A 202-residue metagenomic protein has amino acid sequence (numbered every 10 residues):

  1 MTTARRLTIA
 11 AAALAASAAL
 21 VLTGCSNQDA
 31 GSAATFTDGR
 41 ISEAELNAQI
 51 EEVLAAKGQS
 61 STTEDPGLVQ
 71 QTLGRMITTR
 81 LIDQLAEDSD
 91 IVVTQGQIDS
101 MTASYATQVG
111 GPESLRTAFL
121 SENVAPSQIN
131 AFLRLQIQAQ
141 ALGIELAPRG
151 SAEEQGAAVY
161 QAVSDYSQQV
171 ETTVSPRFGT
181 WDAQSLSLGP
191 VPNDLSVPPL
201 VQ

Functional and structural regions predicted by a protein language model:
M1-G67, Q161-Q202: Short, low-structural-confidence N-terminal segments
Q28-V124: N-terminal targeting/tethering segments
D65-D88, L115-P176: Solvent-exposed, amphipathic alpha-helical "stalk/arm" or coiled-coil-like segments used as scaffolds
I98-T102, L133, R177-W181: Short linear loop/turn motifs
D99, A103, G111-E113, A131 (+2 more regions): Alpha-helix boundary/capping detector
